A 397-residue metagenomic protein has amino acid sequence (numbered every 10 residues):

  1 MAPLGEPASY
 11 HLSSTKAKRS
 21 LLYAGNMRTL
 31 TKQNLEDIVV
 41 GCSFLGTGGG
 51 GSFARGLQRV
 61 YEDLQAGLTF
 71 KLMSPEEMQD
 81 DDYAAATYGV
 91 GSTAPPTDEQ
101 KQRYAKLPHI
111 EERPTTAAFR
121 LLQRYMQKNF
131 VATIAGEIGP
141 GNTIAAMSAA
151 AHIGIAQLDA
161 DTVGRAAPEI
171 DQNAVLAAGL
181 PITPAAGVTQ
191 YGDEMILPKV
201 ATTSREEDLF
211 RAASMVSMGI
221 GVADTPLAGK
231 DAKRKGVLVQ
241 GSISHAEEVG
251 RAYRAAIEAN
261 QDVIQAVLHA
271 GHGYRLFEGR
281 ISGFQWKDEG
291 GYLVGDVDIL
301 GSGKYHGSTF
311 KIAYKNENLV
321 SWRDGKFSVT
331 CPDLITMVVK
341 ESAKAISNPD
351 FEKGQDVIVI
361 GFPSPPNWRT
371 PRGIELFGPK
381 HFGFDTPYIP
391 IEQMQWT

Functional and structural regions predicted by a protein language model:
T29-A66: N-terminal phosphate-binding or glycine-rich loops at protein starts, especially the Walker A/P-loop of NTPases
S52-G56, T115-T116, G136-M147, G164-E169: Short glycine/serine/threonine-rich phosphate/pyrophosphate-binding segments that cradle anionic phosphate groups
Q65-K71, I155-D193: Catalytic or ion-translocation cores adjacent to nucleophile or general acid/base/metal-coordination motifs in diverse
M78-V131: Glycine-rich oxoanion-binding loops at beta->alpha junctions
D80-P95, Q172-A213: A structural-propensity feature for long, helix-poor, extended segments
N129-G139, Q157-A160: A short, small-residue-rich loop immediately preceding and capping a beta-strand
V249-G301: Oxyanion-binding "anion nests"
G283-T397: C-terminal non-catalytic interaction/assembly regions of soluble proteins
